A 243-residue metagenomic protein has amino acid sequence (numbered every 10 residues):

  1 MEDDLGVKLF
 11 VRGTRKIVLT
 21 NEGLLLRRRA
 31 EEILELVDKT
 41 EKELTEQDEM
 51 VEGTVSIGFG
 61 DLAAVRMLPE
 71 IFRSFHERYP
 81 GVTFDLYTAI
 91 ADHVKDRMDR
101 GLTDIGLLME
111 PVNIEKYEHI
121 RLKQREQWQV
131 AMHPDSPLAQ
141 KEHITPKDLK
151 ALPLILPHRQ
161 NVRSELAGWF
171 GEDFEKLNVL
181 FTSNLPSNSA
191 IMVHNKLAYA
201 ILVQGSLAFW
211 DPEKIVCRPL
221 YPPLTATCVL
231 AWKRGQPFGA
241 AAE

Functional and structural regions predicted by a protein language model:
E2-L19: A short LG(V/I)-centered, amphipathic sequence patch enriched for acidic residue(s) preceding the LG motif
D4-L5, L26-D48: Alpha-helical linker/hinge and terminal dimerization helices associated with HTH transcriptional regulators
E22-R29, M67, I71, T145 (+2 more regions): Short amphipathic alpha-helical coupling segments at ligand-binding clamshell hinges and other catalytic/signaling
R28, E32, Q47, E70-S74 (+5 more regions): Short beta-strand-centered segments that line the small-molecule binding cleft or hinge of alpha/beta clamshell
E52-I114, F174, T182-S183: Central regulatory/effector-binding core of bacterial HTH transcription factors
M109, A139, L152-D173, F238-E243: Secondary-structure junction motif
E115-R121, R125-Q127, N184-G235: Beta-alpha-beta core module
E118-R159, T225-Q236: Hydrophobic/proline-rich hinge and linker segments of small-molecule sensing/allosteric domains, predominantly
